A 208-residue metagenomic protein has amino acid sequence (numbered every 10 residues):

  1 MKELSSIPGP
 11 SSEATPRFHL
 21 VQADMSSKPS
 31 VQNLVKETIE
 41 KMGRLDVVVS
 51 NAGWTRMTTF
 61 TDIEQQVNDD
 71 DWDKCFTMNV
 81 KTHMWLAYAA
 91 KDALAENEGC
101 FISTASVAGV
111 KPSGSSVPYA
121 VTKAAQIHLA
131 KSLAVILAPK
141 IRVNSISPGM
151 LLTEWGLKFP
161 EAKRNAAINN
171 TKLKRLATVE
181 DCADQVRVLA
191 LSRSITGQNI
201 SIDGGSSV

Functional and structural regions predicted by a protein language model:
M42, A93, R175-I202, S207: C-terminal substrate-recognition "lid" of short-chain dehydrogenase/reductases
N51-T59, G205: Conserved NAD(P)H cofactor-binding loop of Rossmann-fold oxidoreductase domains
T59-F76, G156, A167: Substrate-binding pocket helix/loop in short-chain dehydrogenase/reductase
A87, T122, A130: Active-site helix of classical SDR
D92, A134-P139: Alpha-helical segment proximal to the catalytic Tyr-Lys
S106: Residue(s) in the substrate-gating loop at a strand-loop-helix junction that position the organic substrate next
A138-R142, I195-G197: Short, small/polar-rich loop/turn modules that mediate ligand/substrate recognition or access, typified
